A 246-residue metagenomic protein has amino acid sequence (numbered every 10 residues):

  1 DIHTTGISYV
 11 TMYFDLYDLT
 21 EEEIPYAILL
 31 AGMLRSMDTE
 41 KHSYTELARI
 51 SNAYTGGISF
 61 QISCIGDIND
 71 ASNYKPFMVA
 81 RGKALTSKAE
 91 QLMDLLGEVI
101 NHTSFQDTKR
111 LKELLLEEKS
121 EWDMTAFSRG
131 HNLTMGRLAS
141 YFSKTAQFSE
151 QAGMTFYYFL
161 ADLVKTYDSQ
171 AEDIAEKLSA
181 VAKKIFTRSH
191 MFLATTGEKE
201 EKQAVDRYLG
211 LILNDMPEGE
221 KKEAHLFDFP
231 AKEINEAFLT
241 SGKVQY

Functional and structural regions predicted by a protein language model:
D1-R35, R81, K183, H190 (+3 more regions): His/Glu-based metal-binding/catalytic segments typifying zinc-dependent metallopeptidases
T5-R35, K41-D168, R188-G197: M16 family metallopeptidases and their MPP-like homologs
S87, Q91, D173, Q203-A204: Conserved active-site and cofactor/substrate-binding residues in soluble primary-metabolism enzymes
T145, A161-D162, A171, I212 (+1 more regions): Generic alpha-helical secondary structure signal
Q170-A182: Structured alpha-helical segments in the cores of large, soluble enzyme domains
